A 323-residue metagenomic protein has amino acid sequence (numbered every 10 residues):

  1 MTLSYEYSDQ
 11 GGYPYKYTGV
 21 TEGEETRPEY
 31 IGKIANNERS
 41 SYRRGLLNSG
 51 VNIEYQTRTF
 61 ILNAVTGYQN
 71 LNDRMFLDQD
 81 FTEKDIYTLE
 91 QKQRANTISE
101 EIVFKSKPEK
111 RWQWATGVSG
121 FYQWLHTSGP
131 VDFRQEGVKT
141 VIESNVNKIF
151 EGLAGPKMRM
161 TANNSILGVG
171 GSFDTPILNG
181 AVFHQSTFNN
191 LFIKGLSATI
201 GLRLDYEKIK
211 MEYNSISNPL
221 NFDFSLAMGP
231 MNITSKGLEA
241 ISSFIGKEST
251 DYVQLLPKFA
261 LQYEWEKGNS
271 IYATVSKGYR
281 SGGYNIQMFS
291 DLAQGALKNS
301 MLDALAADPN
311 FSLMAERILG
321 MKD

Functional and structural regions predicted by a protein language model:
M1-G117, F121-G129: Outer-membrane beta-barrel domain signature, strongest for Gram-negative TonB-dependent receptors and also present
M1-N48, V131-N179, A227-L238, A307-M321: Acidic/polar loop-and-plug regions of large Gram-negative outer-membrane beta-barrel proteins
S4-E6, F104-K107, S119-F121, F173-D323: Structural signature of Gram-negative outer-membrane beta-barrels, strongest in the C-terminal barrel of TonB-dependent
G11-Y15, N63, R74-F76, W112 (+8 more regions): Short acidic, gly/pro-rich beta-turn/loop elements at beta-sheet edges and active-site/ligand-binding grooves
Y15-Y17, Q79, E90, Q123 (+8 more regions): Alpha-helix boundary/capping detector
K16-R27, Q69, D78-Y87, V131-T140 (+2 more regions): Flexible, surface-exposed loop regions and adjacent strand-edge segments of Gram-negative outer-membrane beta-barrel
G32-E38, G45, F81-E83, Y87-L89 (+10 more regions): Sparse, context-dependent recognition of short Cys/His-centered cofactor- or disulfide-binding micro-motifs
Q113-T116, I142, V146-K148, T187-F188: Intrinsic structural disorder/low-complexity segments
